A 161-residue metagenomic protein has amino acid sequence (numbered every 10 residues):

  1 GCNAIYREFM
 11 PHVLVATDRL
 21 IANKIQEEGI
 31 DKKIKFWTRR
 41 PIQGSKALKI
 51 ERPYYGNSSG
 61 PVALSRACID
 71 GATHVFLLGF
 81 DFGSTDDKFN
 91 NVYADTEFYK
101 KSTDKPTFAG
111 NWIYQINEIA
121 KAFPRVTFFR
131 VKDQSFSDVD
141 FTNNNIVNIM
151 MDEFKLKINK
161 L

Functional and structural regions predicted by a protein language model:
G1-L161: Metal-ion/cofactor- or nucleotide/acyl-coenzyme-handling active-site neighborhoods
